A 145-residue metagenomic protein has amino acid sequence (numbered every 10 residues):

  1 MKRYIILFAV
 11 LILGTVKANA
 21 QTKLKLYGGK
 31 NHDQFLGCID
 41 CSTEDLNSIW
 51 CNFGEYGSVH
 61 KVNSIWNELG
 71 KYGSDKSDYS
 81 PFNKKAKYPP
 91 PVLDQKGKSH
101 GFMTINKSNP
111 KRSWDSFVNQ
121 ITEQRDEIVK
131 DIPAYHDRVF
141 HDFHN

Functional and structural regions predicted by a protein language model:
Y4-L13: Sec-dependent N-terminal signal peptides
V16-A18: Beta-strand-rich domain onsets/edges
A20-N145: Repetitive, compositionally biased segments used for assembly/scaffolding
